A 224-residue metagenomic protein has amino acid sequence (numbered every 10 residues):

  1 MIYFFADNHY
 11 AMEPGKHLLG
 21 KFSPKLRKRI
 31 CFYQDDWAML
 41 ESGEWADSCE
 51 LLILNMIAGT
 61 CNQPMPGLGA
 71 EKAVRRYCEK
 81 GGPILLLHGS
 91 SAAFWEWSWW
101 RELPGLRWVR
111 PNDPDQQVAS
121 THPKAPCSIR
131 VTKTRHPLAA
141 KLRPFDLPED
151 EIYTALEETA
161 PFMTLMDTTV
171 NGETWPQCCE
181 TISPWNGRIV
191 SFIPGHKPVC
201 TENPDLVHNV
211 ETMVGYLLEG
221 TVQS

Functional and structural regions predicted by a protein language model:
M1-L51: Aromatic-Pro/Gly-enriched surface loop or interdomain linker that acts as a lid/target-recognition segment
I2-F5, Y153-S224: A glycine-centered loop/beta-turn motif at secondary-structure junctions
H9-Y10, A58-C61, S90-F94, H196-P198: Solvent-exposed loop/turn segments at secondary-structure junctions within structured extracellular/periplasmic domains
E13, F22-R29, S48, Q116-N186: Catalytic beta-strand/loop cores that center a nucleophilic Ser/Cys/Thr and support acyl-enzyme chemistry
I30-Y33, L85-H88, S191: A structural signal for short, well-ordered beta-strand segments and their strand-loop junctions that often border
D36-E41, G69-K72, E173-C178: Alpha-helical scaffolding within the catalytic cores of extracellular/periplasmic polymer-degrading hydrolases
E50-N55, I189-S191: Structural motif
N62-P137: A glycine-rich, often tryptophan-bearing local segment used as a flexible ligand/cofactor-contacting loop or short
